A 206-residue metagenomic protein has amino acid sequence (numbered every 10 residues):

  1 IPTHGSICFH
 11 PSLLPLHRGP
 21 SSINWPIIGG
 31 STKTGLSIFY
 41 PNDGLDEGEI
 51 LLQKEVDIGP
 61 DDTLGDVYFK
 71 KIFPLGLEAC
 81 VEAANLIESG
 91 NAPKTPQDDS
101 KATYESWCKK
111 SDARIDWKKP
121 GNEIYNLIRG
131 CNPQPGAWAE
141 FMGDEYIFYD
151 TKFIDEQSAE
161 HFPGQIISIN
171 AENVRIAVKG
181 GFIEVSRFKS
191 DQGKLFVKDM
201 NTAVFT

Functional and structural regions predicted by a protein language model:
I1-Y104: Donor/substrate-binding cores of folate-linked one-carbon enzymes
T3, S111, G143-E145: A generic structural signal for alpha->beta connector loops
L13, D66, K110-S111, R187: Residues at structural and domain junctions
G30, W107-K109, G130-C131, S168: A short catalytic or substrate-binding loop motif that flags glycine-/basic-rich loops and adjacent residues that bind
I50, E105-C108, A177-K179: Short, flexible turn/loop "capping" segments at secondary-structure junctions
L77-V81, K101, D112, G121 (+1 more regions): A general structural signal for well-ordered alpha-helical packing
S106-K119: Acyl-group handling in specialized metabolite and lipid biosynthesis
K118-T206: An anion-binding loop in the catalytic cleft
